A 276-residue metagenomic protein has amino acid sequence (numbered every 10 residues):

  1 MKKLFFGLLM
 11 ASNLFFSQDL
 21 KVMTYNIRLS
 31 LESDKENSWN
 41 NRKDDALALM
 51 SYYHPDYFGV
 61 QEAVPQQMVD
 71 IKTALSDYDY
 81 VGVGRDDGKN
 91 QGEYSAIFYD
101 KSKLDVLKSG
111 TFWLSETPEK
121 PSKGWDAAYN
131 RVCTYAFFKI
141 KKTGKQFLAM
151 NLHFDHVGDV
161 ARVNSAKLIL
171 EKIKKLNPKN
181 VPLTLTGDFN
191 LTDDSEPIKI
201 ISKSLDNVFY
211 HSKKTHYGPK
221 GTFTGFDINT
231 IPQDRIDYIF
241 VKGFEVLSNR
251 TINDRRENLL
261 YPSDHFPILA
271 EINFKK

Functional and structural regions predicted by a protein language model:
K2, F15-A74, R85-E93, K167 (+1 more regions): N-terminal, active-site-proximal structural segment of metallo-dependent hydrolase catalytic domains
K3-N13: Sec-dependent N-terminal signal peptides
D19-L31, K108-F112, K145-F154: Active-site-proximal beta-strand elements of phosphoester/diester hydrolases
L20, D56-Y57, F147, P182-T184 (+2 more regions): Short, Asp-centered acidic motifs that coordinate Mg2+ and/or phosphate in catalytic or ligand-binding sites
T24-D44, N90, L114-A128, D155 (+2 more regions): Acidic/histidine-rich helix-loop elements that form or flank divalent-metal/phosphate-binding sites at the catalytic
N26-I27, E62, L152-F154, D188-F189 (+1 more regions): Active-site metal-binding loops of divalent metal-dependent hydrolases
Y57-F147, T251-I252: Structured beta-strand-rich core segments of catalytic domains in phosphoester-bond hydrolases
V160, N164, E171-L183, L191-K276: Metal-dependent phosphoester-hydrolase catalytic domains
